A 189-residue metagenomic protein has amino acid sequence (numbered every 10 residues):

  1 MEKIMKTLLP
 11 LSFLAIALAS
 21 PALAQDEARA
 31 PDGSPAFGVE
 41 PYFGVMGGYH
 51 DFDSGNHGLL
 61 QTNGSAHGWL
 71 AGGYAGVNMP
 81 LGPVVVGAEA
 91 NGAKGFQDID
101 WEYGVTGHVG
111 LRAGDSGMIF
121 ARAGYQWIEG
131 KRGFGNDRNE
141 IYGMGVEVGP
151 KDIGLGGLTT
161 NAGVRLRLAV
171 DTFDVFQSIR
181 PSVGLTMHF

Functional and structural regions predicted by a protein language model:
I4-A24: Gram-negative bacterial Sec-dependent N-terminal signal peptides
P21-F189: Gram-negative outer-membrane beta-barrel domains
